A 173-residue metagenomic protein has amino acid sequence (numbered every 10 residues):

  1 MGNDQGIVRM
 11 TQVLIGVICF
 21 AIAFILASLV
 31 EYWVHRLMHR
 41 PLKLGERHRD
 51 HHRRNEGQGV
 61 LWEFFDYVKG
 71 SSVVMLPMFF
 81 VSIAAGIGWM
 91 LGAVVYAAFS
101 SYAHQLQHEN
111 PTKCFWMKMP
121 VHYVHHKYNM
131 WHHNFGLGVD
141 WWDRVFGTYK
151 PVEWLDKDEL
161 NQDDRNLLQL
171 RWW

Functional and structural regions predicted by a protein language model:
M1-F20, P77-G88: Helix-coil boundary and interhelical linker segments in multi-pass alpha-helical membrane proteins
G16, F20-S28, Y67, S71-M75 (+2 more regions): Alpha-helical transmembrane spans of integral membrane proteins, capturing the lipid-embedded, hydrophobic core of TM
I25-R40, A93-E109: Transmembrane alpha-helical segments that form the membrane-embedded catalytic/substrate-channel core of multi-pass
R36-L44, I83-A84, Q105-C114, Y149: Membrane-interface elements of multi-pass transporters and channels
M38-G57, F115-H125: Cytosolic, membrane-interface loops and tails of multi-pass inner-membrane proteins
W62-F80, G136-D140: Core segments of transmembrane alpha-helices that mediate helix-helix packing or line hydrophobic substrate/ligand
F80-L106, E153-W173: Hydrophobic alpha-helical transmembrane segments and immediately flanking/interface helices in integral membrane
E109-W173: Membrane-proximal soluble regions of multi-pass membrane proteins
